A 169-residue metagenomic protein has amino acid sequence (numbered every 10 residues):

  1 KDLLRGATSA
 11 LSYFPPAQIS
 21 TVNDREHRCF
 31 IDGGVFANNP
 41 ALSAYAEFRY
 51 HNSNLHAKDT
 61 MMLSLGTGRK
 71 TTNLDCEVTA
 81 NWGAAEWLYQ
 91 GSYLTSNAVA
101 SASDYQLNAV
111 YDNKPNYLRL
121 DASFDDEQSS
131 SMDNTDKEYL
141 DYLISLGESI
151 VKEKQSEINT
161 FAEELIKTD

Functional and structural regions predicted by a protein language model:
K1-D169: Conserved catalytic cores and adjacent C-terminal regulatory segments of lipid-metabolizing esterases/lipases
